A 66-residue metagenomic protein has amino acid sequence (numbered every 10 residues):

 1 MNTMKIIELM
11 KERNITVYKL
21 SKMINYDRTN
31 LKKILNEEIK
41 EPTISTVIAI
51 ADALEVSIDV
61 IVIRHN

Functional and structural regions predicted by a protein language model:
M1-K19: A short, Lys/Arg-rich alpha-helix, primarily the initiator
K11, K22, D52: Alpha-helical residues within the helix-turn-helix
T16-K33: Short alpha-helical DNA-recognition segment
M23, I50, R64: Short acidic/histidine-centered micro-motifs embedded in hydrophobic/aromatic stretches that mark compact functional
D27, E38, H65: The DNA-recognition helices of helix-turn-helix-type DNA-binding domains
E38-D52: Short, basic-rich loop-to-helix N-cap that marks the start of a DNA-contacting helix
E55-N66: Short C-terminal boundary/hinge segments that cap the last helix of small helical domains
